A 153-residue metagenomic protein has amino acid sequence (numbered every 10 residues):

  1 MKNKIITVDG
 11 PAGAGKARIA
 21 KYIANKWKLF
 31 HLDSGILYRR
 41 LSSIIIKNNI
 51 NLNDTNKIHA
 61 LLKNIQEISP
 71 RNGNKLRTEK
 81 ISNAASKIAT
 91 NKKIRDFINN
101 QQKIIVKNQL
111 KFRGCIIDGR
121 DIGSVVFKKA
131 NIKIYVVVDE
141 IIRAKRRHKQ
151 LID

Functional and structural regions predicted by a protein language model:
M1-N3: Phosphate-binding P-loop
I6-V8: Hydrophobic anchor at the beta1->P-loop junction of P-loop NTPases
P11-A14: ATP-binding Walker
A17: Walker A/P-loop
A24-S34, K47-N51: Post-Walker A helix-loop "phosphate-sensing" segment adjacent to the P-loop in P-loop NTPases
L37-R113, D121-V126, I141-K145, K149 (+1 more regions): ATP-dependent small-molecule kinase phosphotransfer cores that center on conserved nucleotide phosphate-binding segments
C115, N131-Y135: Short, well-ordered beta-strand core segments
